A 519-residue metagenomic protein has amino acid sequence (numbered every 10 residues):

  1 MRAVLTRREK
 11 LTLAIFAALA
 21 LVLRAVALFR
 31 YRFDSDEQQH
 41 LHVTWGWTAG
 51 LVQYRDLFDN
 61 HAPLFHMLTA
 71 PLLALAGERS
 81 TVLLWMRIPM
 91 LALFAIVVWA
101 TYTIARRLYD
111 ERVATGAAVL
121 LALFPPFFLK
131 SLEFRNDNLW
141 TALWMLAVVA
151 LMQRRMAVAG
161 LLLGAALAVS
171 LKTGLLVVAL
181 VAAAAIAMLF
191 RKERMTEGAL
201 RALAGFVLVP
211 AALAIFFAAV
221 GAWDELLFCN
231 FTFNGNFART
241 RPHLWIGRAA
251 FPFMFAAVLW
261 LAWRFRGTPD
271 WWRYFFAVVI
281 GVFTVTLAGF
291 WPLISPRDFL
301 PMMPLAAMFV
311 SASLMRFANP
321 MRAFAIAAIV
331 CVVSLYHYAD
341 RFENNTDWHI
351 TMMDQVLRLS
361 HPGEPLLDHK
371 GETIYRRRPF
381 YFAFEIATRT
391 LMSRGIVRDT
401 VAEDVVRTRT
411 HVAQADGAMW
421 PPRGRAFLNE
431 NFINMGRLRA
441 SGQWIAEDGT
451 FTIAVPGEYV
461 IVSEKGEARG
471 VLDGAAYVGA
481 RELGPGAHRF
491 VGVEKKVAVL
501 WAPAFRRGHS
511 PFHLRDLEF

Functional and structural regions predicted by a protein language model:
M1-A3, M156, L176-L208, L261-T268 (+2 more regions): Perimembrane helix-loop-helix junctions
R7, A14-A18, W99, A249-T284 (+1 more regions): Hydrophobic, aromatic-rich transmembrane alpha-helices and their immediate juxtamembrane boundary segments
A18, I88-L108, L123: Transmembrane-helix motifs of polytopic, lipid-linked glycan transferases
P63, M67, G77-I96, K130 (+1 more regions): Loop-to-helix entry region of an early transmembrane alpha helix in multi-pass inner-membrane enzymes
R106-R107, R112, M145-A159, K192-E193 (+2 more regions): Membrane-interface transmembrane helices that cradle and orient dolichyl/undecaprenyl
A117-L123, L163, L167: Short helix- or helix-capping micro-motifs that position conserved polar/aromatic residues at function-defining sites
D137, L175-L176, P292-R322: Hydrophobic/aromatic-rich transmembrane helices and adjacent perimembrane loops
T173, V220, C331-T450, G466-A487: Extracytoplasmic
